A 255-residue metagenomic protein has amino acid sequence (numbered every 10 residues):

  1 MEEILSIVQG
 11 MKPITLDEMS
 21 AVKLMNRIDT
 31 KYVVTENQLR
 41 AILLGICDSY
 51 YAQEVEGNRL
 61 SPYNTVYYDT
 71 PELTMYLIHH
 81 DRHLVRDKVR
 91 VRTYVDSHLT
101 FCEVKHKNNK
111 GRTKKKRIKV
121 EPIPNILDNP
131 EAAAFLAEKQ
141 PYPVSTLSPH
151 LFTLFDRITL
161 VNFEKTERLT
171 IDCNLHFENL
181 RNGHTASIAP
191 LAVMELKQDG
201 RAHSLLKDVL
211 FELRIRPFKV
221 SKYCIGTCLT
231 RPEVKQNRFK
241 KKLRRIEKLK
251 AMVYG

Functional and structural regions predicted by a protein language model:
M1-G255: Phosphate-end processing signature that detects enzymes handling 5′-triphosphorylated RNA and polyphosphate
